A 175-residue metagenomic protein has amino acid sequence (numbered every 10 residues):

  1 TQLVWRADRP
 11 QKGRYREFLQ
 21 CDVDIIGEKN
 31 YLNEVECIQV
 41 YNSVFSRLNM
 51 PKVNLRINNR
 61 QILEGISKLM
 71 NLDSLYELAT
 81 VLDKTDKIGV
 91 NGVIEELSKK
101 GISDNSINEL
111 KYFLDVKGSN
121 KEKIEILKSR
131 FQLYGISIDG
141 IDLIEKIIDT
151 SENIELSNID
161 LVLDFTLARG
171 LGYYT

Functional and structural regions predicted by a protein language model:
T1-P51, E96-T175: Positively charged, Gly/Ser-enriched RNA/tRNA-binding surfaces
A7, G65-S67, A79, A168: A sequence-composition feature that detects small, non-aromatic residues
V40, I62-G65, E77, G92 (+1 more regions): A general alpha-helix detector
I57-M70, T85-G89: Short, conserved secondary-structure transition motifs
N71-L72, S151: Generic low-polarity alpha-helical segments
L72-I102: Acidic, His- and aromatic-enriched active-site or binding-groove loops in soluble protein domains that engage sugars
